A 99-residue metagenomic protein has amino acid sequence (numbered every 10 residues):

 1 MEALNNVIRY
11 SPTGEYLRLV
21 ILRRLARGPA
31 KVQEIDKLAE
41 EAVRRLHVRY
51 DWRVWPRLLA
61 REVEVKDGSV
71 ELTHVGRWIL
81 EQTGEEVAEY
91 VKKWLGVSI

Functional and structural regions predicted by a protein language model:
M1-L22: Short alpha-helical segments that sit at the start of domains
T13, R27-A30: Helix-turn-helix/winged-helix DNA-binding modules
R23-R27, G84: Short, locally clustered residues in the helix-turn-helix/winged-helix DNA-binding domain
P29-A42: Short acidic, hydrophobic short linear motifs in intrinsically disordered regions
A42-A60: Short amphipathic alpha-helical interaction segments
L58-G68: A short, conserved structural fragment
S69-T73: Minor-groove-contacting beta-hairpin "wing" of winged helix-turn-helix DNA-binding domains
R77-I99: Short, amphipathic alpha-helical interaction segments positioned at domain boundaries
